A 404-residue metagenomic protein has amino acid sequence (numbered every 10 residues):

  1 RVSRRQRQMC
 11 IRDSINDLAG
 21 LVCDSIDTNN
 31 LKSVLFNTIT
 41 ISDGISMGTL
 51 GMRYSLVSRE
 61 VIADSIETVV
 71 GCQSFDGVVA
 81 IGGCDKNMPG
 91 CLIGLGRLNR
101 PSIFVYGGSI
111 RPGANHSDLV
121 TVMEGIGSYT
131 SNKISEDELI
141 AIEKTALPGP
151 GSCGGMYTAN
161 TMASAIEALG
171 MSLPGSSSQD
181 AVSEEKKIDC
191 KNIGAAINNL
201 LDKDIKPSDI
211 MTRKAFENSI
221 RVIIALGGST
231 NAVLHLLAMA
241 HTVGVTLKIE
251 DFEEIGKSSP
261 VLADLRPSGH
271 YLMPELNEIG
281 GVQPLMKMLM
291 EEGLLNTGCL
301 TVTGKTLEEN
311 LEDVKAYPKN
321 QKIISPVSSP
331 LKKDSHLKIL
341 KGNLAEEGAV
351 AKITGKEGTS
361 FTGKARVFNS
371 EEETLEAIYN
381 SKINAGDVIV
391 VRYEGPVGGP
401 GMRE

Functional and structural regions predicted by a protein language model:
R1-I11: Single conserved hydrophobic/aromatic residue that forms the stacking wall/gate of nucleotide- or nucleobase-binding
R4, T28, T68-Q73, I210-K214 (+1 more regions): Glycine-rich phosphate/diphosphate-binding loops that line cofactor/substrate pockets in enzymes
R12-N16, G44-G51, M88-G96, Y106-G108 (+11 more regions): Short acidic, glycine/serine/threonine-rich loops at helix termini
S14-V57, N231-L234, D251, I339-L340 (+1 more regions): Anionic-ligand anchoring segments at beta-strand to alpha-helix junctions in alpha/beta enzyme folds, i.e., glycine
L18-L21, P101, K248-E404: Feature captures the catalytic cores and cofactor-binding loops of soluble hydro-lyases/lyases that act on carboxylate
N29-T38, E136-I142, S176-D180, L201-F216 (+6 more regions): Flexible, glycine/charged-enriched surface loops at secondary-structure junctions
M47-R53, A225-G228, T242, N277-I279 (+1 more regions): Short glycine/threonine-rich loop-to-helix capping motif typified by GTGT followed within a few residues by an Asp-Pro
M52-N218, V222-I223, G228: Active-site cavity-forming subdomains of large catalytic enzyme subunits
